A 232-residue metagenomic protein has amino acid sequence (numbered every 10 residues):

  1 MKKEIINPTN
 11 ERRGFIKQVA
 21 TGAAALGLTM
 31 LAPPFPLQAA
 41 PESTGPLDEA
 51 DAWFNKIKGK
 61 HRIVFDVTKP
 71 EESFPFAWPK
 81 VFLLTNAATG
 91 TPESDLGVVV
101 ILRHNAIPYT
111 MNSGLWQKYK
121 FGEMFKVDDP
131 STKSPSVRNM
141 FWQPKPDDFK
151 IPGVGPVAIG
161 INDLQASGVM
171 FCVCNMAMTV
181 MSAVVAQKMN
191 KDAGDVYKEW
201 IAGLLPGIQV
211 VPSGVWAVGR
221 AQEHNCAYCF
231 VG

Functional and structural regions predicted by a protein language model:
M1-E11: N-terminal secretory signal peptides
E11-F35: N-terminal export leaders
M30-H61: C-terminal segment of N-terminal export signals and the immediately downstream linker at the start of the mature
P70-E72, H104-Y109, F171, M176-M181 (+1 more regions): Solvent-exposed loop/turn segments at secondary-structure junctions within structured extracellular/periplasmic domains
F74-T91: Histidine-anchored nucleotide/phosphate-binding helix
E93-L115: Acidic helix-start/capping segments at beta-turn-to-alpha-helix junctions
K120-Q143: A glycine-rich helix N-cap at a beta->alpha junction
A186-G232: Glycine-rich, aromatic-bearing surface loops/beta-hairpins
